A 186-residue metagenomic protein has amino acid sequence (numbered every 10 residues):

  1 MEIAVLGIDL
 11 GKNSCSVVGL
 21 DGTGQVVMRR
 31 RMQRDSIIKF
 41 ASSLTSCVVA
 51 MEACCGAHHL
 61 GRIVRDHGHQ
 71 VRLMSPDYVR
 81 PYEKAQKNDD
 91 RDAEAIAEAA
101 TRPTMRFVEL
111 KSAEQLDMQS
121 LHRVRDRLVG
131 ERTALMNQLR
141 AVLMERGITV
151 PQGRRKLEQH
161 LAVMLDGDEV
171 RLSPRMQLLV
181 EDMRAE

Functional and structural regions predicted by a protein language model:
M1-E186: A detector of single, family-specific signature residues that are central to catalytic or substrate-handling motifs
